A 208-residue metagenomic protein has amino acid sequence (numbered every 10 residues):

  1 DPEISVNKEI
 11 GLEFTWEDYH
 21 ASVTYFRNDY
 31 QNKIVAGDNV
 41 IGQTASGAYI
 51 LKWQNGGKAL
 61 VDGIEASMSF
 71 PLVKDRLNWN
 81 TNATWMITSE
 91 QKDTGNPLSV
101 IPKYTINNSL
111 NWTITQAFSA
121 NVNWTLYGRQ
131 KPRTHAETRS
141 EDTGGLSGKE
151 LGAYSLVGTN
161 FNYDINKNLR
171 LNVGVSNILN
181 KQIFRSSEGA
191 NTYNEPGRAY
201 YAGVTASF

Functional and structural regions predicted by a protein language model:
D1, W53-G57, D93-S99, L146-E150 (+1 more regions): Outer-membrane beta-barrel domain signature
D1-N55, L60-D62, G174: Membrane-embedded beta-barrel scaffold of Gram-negative outer-membrane proteins
I4-K8, T15-E17, L60-I64, V100-I106 (+2 more regions): Residues that define the transmembrane beta-barrel architecture of outer-membrane proteins
I10-F14, A66-F70, N108-W112, V122 (+3 more regions): Residues on the lipid-exposed face of transmembrane beta-strands in outer-membrane beta-barrel proteins
D18-A21, D75-W79, Q116-A120, Y163 (+1 more regions): Repeated loop/turn-to-beta-strand initiation elements of outer-membrane beta-barrel proteins
Y25-Y30, S46-A136, L179: Gram-negative outer-membrane beta-barrel transporters
D29-Q31, A36, L126-S140, N162-F208: C-terminal beta-signal and adjacent terminal beta-strands/loops of Gram-negative outer-membrane beta-barrel proteins
V35-K52, K131-K149: Solvent-exposed loop segments that connect transmembrane elements
